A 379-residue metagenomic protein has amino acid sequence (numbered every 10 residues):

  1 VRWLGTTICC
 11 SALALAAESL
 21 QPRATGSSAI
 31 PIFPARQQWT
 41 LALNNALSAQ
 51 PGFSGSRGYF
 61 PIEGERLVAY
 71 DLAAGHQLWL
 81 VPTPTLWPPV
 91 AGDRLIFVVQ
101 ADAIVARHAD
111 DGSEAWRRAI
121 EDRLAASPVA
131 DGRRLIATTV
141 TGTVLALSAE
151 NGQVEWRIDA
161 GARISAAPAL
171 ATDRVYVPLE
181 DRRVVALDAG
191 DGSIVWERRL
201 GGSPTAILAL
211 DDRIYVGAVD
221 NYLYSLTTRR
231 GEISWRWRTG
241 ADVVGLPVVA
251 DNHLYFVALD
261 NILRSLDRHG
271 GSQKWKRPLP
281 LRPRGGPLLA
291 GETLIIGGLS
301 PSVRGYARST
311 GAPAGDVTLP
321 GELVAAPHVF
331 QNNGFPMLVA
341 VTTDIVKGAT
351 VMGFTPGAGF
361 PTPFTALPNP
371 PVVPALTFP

Functional and structural regions predicted by a protein language model:
V1-W3: Positively charged n-region of N-terminal signal peptides that target proteins for export
G5-A14: Bacterial N-terminal signal peptides
A14-A29: Bacterial Sec-dependent signal peptides at the C-terminal "C-region" and cleavage site
S19-P22, N44-R66, V81-V105, R118-L145 (+6 more regions): Repeat-blade elements of multi-bladed beta-propeller folds
T25-N45: A short helix->beta-strand "capping" segment at the edge of beta-propeller domains
R36-L41, H76-V81, S113-R118, Q153-I158 (+5 more regions): A short beta-strand motif characteristic of beta-propeller blades
D71-A74, H108-D111, S148-N151, D188-D191 (+4 more regions): Short loop/turn segments that connect beta-strands within beta-propeller blades
